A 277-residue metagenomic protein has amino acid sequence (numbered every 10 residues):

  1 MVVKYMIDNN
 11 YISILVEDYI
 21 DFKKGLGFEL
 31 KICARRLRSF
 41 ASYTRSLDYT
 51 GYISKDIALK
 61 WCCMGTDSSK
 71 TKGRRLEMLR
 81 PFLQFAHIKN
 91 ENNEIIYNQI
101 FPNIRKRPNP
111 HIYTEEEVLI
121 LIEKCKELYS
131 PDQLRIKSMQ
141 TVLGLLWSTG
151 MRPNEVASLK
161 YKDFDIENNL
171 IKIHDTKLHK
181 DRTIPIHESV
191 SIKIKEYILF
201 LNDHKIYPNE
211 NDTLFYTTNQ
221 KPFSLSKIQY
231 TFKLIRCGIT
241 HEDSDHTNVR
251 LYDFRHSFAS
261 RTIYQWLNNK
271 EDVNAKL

Functional and structural regions predicted by a protein language model:
M1-L277: Conserved catalytic core of the tyrosine transesterase superfamily
